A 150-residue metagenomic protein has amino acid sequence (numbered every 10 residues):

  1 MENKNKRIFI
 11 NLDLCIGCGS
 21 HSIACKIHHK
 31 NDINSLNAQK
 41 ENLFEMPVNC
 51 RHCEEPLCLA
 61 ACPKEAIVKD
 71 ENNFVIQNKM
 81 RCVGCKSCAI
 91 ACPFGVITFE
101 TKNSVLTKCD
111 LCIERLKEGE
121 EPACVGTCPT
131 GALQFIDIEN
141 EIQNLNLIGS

Functional and structural regions predicted by a protein language model:
M1-R7, Q134-S150: Iron-sulfur (Fe-S) cluster-binding modules
N5, F9-N11, I27, N31-C50: Sequence context of c-type cytochrome heme-c attachment sites
N11-L12, K79: Aromatic-flanked redox-active Cys/Sec active sites in thiol-based oxidoreductases, especially the WC-centered
S20-N37, L57-R81, S87-S104, E121-E141: Iron-sulfur cluster-binding cysteine motifs and their immediate structural context in ferredoxin-like electron-transfer
V48, I113-E114: Short, recurring structural edge motifs at helix starts
E54: A contiguous, basic/glycine-rich beta-loop/short-helix subdomain that forms a polymer-engagement track
T107-D110: Membrane-embedded catalytic interface detector for glycan/lipid assembly enzymes
K117-E118: Beta-rich strand-turn-strand
